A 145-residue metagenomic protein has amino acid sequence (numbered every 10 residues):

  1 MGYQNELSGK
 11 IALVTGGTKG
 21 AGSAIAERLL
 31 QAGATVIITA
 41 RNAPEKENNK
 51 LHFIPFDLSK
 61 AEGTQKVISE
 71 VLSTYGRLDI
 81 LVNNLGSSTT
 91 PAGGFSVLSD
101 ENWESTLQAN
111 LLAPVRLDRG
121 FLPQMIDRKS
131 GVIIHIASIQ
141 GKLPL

Functional and structural regions predicted by a protein language model:
I11, T18-K19: Conserved glycine-rich cofactor-binding loop
A32-E47: Conserved glycine-rich Rossmann-like NAD(P)H-binding loop of the short-chain dehydrogenase/reductase
F56-K66, D100: The beta1-alpha1 cofactor-binding region of Rossmann-like NAD(H)/NADP(H)-dependent oxidoreductases
N84-P91: Conserved NAD(P)H cofactor-binding loop of Rossmann-fold oxidoreductase domains
P91-F95, S99-E104: Substrate-binding pocket helix/loop in short-chain dehydrogenase/reductase
D118-R119: A short, exposed helix-loop element centered on a Lys and neighboring polar residues
I134-L145: Catalytic loop of short-chain dehydrogenase/reductase
